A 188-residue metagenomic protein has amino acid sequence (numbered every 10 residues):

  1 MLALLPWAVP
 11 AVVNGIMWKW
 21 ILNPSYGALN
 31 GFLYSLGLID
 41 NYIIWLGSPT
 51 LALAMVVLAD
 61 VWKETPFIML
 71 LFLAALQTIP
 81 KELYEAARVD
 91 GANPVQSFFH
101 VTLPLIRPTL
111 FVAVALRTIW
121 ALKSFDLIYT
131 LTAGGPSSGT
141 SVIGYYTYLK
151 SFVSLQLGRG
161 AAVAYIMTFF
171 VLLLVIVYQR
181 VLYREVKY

Functional and structural regions predicted by a protein language model:
M1-Y188: A structural signal for multi-pass alpha-helical bundles of membrane permease subunits that mediate small-molecule
